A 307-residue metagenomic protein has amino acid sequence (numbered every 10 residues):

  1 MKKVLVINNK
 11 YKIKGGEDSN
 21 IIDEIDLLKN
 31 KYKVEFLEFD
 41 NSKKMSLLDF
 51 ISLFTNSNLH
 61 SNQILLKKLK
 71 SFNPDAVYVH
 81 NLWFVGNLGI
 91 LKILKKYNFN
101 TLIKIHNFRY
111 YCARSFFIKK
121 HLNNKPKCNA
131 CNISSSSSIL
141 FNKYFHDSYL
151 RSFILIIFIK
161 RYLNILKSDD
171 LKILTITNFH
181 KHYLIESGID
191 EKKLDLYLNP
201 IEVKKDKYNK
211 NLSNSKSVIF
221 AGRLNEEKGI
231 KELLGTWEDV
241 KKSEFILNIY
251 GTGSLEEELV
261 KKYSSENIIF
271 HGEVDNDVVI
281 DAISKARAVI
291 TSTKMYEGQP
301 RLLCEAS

Functional and structural regions predicted by a protein language model:
M1-S42, K70-F72, L94-N100, E238: N-terminal subdomain of nucleotide-sugar transferases
D18-S19, K216, F220-D239, S254-E257: A conserved mid-protein helix/loop that constitutes part of the nucleotide-sugar donor-binding site
Q63, K96, R109, K120-I173 (+1 more regions): Membrane-proximal helix-turn-helix segments that form the acceptor-binding/catalytic region of lipid-linked
F179, P200: Carbohydrate-associated surface elements
E257-V278: Nucleotide-activated donor-binding/catalytic signature segment of Leloir-type glycosyltransferases, i.e., the conserved
E273, D281-A286: Short alpha-helical donor nucleotide-sugar binding micro-motif in glycosyltransferases
I280, P300-E305: Short alpha-helical segment that forms part of, or immediately flanks, the ligand-binding pocket in carbohydrate-active
S284-G298: Acidic donor-binding loop of glycosyltransferase active sites
